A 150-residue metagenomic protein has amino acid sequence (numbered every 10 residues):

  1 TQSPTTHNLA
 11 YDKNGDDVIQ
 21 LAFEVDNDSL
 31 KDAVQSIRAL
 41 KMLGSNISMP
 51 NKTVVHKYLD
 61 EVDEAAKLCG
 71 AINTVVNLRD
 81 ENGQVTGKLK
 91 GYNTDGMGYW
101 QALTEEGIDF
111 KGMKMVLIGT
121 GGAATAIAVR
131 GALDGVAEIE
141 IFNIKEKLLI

Functional and structural regions predicted by a protein language model:
T1-E106: Phosphate/diphosphate ligand-binding glycine-rich loop within oxidoreductases
I19, K114, A137-E140: Residues at the starts of beta-strands that form the adenosine-phosphate
I108-K114: Short helix-loop-beta connector
G119-G121: Glycine-rich Rossmann-fold phosphate-binding loop(s) that bind the pyrophosphate of adenine dinucleotide cofactors
A124-T125: N-terminal Rossmann-fold NAD(P) dinucleotide-binding loop
A128, A132-L133: Gly/Ala-rich phosphate-binding loop of Rossmann-like dinucleotide-binding domains, activating on the conserved
D134-I150: NAD(P)-binding Rossmann-fold cofactor-contacting core
